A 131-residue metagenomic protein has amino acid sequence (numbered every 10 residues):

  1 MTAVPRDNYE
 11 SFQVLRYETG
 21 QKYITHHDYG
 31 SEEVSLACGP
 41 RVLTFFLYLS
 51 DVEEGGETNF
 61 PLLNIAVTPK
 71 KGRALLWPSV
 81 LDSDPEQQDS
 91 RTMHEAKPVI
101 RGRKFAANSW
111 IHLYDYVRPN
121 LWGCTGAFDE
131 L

Functional and structural regions predicted by a protein language model:
M1-L76, V80-L131: Fe(II)/2-oxoglutarate oxygenase catalytic core
